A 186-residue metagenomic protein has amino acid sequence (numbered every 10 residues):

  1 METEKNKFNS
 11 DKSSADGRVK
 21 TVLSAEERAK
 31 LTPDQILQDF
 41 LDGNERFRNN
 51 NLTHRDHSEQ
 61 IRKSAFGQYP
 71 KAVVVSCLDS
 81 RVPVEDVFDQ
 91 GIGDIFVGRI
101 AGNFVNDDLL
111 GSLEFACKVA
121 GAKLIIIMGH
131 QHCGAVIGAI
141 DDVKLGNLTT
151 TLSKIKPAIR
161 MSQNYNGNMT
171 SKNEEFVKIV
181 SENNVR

Functional and structural regions predicted by a protein language model:
M1-G67, G93, N103-A120, G134-R186: Divalent-metal-activated hydrolytic enzyme cores
F40, V74, G98, I127: Divalent metal-coordination and catalytic microenvironments
L52, Q60-A72, C77-V82, F88: Glycine-rich, flexible N-terminal cofactor/catalytic loop recognition
S76-R81, A101-F104, H130: Short glycine-enriched loops at secondary-structure junctions
V82-P83, A135: Phosphate- and divalent-cation-binding pockets in alpha/beta enzyme and binding domains that engage nucleotide-derived
F88-V97: Short helix-loop-beta junction
